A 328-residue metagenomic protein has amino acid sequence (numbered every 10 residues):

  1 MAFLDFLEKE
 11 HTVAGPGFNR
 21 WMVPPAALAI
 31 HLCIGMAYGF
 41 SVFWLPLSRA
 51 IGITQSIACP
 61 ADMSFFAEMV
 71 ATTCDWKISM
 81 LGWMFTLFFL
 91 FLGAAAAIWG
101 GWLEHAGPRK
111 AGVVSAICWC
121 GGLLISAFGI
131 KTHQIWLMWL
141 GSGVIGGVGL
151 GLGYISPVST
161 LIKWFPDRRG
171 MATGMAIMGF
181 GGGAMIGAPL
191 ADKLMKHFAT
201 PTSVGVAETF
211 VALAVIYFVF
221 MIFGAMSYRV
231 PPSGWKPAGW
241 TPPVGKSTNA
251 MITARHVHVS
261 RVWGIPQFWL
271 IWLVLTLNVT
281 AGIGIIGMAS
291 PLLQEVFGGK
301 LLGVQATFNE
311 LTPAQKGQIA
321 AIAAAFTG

Functional and structural regions predicted by a protein language model:
M1-I34, D75, T253-W269: Cytosolic juxtamembrane N-terminal segment immediately preceding the first transmembrane helix of multi-pass
L32, G122, I135-L152, T276: Hydrophobic core of transmembrane alpha-helices in multi-pass small-molecule transporters, especially MFS/SLC-type
Y38-S48, A172, A188, H258-G328: Extracytoplasmic gate region of multi-pass secondary transporters
L47, L150-P166, A172-T173, A289: Intracellular juxtamembrane helix-capping segments at the cytosolic ends of symmetry-related transmembrane helices
G82-G101, Q318-G328: Central cavity-lining transmembrane alpha-helices of secondary-active solute carriers, predominantly the Major
I117-K131: C-terminal ends and interior cores of transmembrane alpha-helices in multi-pass membrane transporters/permeases
P166-P189, M195: Glycine-rich segments within core transmembrane alpha-helices of 12-TM secondary carriers
A207-S227: Symmetry-related core transmembrane helices of the 12-TM Major Facilitator Superfamily/SLC fold
